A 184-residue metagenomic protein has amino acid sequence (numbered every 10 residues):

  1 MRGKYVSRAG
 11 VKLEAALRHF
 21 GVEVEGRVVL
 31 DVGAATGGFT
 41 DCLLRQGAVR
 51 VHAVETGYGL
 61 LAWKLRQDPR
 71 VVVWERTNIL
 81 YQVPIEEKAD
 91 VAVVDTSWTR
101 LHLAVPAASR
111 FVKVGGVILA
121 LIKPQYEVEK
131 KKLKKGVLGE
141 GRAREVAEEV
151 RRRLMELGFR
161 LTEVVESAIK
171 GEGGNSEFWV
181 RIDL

Functional and structural regions predicted by a protein language model:
M1-V24: Class I SAM-dependent transferase core
E25-A35: Conserved class I S-adenosyl-L-methionine
T36-G47: Conserved SAM-binding loop of SAM-dependent methyltransferases across substrates and taxa, primarily the Class I
H52-L101: S-adenosyl-L-methionine
H102-L119: A short glycine-rich, Lys/Arg-flanked "PGG" loop and its adjoining helix->strand segment in the class I
P124-G139: Short, glycine-/aromatic-enriched active-site segment of Class I SAM-dependent methyltransferases
R142-L157: Short alpha-helix
I169-L184: Core SAM-dependent methyltransferase catalytic element
